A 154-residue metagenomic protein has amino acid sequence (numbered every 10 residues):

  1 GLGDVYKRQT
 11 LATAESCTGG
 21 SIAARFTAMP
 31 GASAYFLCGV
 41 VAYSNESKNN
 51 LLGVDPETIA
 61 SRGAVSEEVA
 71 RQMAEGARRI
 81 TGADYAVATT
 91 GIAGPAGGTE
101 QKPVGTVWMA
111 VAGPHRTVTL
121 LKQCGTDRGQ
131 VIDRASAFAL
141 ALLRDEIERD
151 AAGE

Functional and structural regions predicted by a protein language model:
G1: Glycine-rich phosphate-binding loop
D4-E154: Short alpha-helical segments enriched in small residues
